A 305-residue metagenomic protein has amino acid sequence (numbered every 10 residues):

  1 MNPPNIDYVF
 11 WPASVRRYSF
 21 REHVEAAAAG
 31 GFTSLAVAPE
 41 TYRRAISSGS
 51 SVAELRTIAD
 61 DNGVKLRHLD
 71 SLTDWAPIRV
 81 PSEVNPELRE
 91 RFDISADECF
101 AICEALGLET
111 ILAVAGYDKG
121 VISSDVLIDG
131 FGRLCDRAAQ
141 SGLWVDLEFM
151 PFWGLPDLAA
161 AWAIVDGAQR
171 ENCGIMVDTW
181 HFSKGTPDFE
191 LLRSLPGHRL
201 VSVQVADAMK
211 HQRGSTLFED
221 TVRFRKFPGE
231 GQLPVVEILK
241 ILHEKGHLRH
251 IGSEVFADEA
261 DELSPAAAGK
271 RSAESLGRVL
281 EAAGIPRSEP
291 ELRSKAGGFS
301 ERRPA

Functional and structural regions predicted by a protein language model:
M1-V9, S14-G31, G107, L158-V177 (+1 more regions): Histidine-acidic metal/acid-base catalytic patches
S14-R16, P39-T41, L72-W75, A115-K119 (+4 more regions): Active-site-proximal loop/turn and secondary-structure-junction residues that shape catalytic pockets, frequently
R21-E25, D60-H68, A76-G174, R293 (+1 more regions): Active-site acidic/histidine proton-transfer and metal-coordination neighborhood in alpha/beta enzyme cores
A36, H68-D70, L112, D146 (+3 more regions): Conserved beta-strand positions in the central sheet of alpha/beta enzyme cores
A36-D60, A115-K119: Glycine-rich, proline-tolerant flexible connector loops at the mouths of alpha/beta enzymes
T41, E83-R89, R225-G229: The substrate-binding groove and active-site-proximal loops of carbohydrate-active enzymes, especially glycoside
A45, R79, V121, H211-R213 (+1 more regions): Glycine/Thr-rich phosphate-binding loops of Rossmann-like dinucleotide-binding domains
S48-E54, R89, D93-A96, S124-G132 (+4 more regions): Charged helix-capping and loop-helix junction motifs
